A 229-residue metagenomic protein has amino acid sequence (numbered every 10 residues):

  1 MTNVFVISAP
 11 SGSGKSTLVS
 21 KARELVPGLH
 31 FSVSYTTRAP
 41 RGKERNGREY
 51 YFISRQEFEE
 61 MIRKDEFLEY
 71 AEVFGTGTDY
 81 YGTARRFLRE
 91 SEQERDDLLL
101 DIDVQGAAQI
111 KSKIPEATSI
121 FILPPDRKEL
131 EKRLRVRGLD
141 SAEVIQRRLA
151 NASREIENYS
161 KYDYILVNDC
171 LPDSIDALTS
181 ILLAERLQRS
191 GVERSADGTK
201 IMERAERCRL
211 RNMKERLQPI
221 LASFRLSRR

Functional and structural regions predicted by a protein language model:
M1-F5: Pre-Walker A (Motif I) flank of P-loop NTPase domains
S8-P10: P-loop (Walker A) phosphate-binding loop of NTP-binding proteins
S13: ATP-binding Walker
S16: Walker A/P-loop
E24-S32: Post-Walker A helix-loop "phosphate-sensing" segment adjacent to the P-loop in P-loop NTPases
T36-L98: ATP-dependent small-molecule kinase phosphotransfer cores that center on conserved nucleotide phosphate-binding segments
L98-D103, S112-V136, V167-C170, S174: Conserved phosphate-donor/acceptor-positioning beta-strand/loop module used by diverse small-molecule
E157-R229: NTP-dependent small-molecule kinase module
